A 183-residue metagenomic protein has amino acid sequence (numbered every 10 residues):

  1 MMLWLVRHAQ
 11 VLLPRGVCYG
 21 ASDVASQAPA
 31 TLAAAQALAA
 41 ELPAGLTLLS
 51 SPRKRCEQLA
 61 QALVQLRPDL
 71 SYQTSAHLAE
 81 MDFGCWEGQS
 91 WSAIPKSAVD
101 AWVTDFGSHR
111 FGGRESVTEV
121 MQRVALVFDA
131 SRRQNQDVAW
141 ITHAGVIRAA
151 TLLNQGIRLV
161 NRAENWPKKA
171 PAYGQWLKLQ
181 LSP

Functional and structural regions predicted by a protein language model:
M2-L70: Active-site-proximal alpha-helix that buttresses catalytic centers in soluble enzyme cores
L3-W4, L46, N135-G145: Generic beta-sheet signal
L12, R55-E57, E80-M81, V146-A149: Short, active-site-adjacent cap segments at secondary-structure transitions
A35-A39, M121, A125-R132: Generic structural signal for well-ordered alpha-helical scaffold segments
S50-S51, Q122, I141-T142: Short beta-strand scaffold positions
A62-L66, A130, L153-I157: Active-site catalytic microenvironments for nucleophilic, acid-base chemistry
V64-R123: Phosphate-handling substructures
Q155-P183: Domain-level recognition of soluble alpha/beta enzyme cores, biased toward histidine phosphatases/phosphomutases
